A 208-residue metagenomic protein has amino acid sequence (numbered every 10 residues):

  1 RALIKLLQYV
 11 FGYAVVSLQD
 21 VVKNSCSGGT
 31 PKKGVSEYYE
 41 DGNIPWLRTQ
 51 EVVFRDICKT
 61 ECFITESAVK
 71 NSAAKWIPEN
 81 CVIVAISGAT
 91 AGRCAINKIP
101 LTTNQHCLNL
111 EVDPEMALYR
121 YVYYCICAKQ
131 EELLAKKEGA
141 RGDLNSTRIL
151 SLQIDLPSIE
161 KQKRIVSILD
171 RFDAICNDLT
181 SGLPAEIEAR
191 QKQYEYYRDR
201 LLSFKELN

Functional and structural regions predicted by a protein language model:
L7-G29, G182, E186, K192 (+1 more regions): Non-catalytic DNA-recognition/assembly elements of restriction-modification systems
V15-L18, V22, I44, I77-I83 (+3 more regions): Short, structured motif recognition centered on aromatic/hydrophobic residues
L18-V22, C58, E79, K98-P100 (+1 more regions): Basic, amphipathic alpha-helical recognition segments used for DNA target recognition
V21-V35, Q50-E79: Sequence-specific dsDNA recognition surfaces
R48-T49, T65-C127: A short beta-sheet element
L169, D173-C176, P184, Q191 (+1 more regions): Alpha-helical coiled-coil heptad-repeat register
